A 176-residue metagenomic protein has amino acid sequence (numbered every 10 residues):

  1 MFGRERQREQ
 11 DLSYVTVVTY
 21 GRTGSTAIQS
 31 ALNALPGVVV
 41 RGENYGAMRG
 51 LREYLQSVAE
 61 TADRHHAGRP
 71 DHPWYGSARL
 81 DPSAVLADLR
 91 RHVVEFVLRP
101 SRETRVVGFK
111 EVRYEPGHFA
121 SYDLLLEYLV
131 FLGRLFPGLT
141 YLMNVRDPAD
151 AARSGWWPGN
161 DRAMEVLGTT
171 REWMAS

Functional and structural regions predicted by a protein language model:
M1-R99: PAPS-dependent sulfotransferase catalytic core
P100-S176: PAPS-dependent sulfotransferase catalytic domain
